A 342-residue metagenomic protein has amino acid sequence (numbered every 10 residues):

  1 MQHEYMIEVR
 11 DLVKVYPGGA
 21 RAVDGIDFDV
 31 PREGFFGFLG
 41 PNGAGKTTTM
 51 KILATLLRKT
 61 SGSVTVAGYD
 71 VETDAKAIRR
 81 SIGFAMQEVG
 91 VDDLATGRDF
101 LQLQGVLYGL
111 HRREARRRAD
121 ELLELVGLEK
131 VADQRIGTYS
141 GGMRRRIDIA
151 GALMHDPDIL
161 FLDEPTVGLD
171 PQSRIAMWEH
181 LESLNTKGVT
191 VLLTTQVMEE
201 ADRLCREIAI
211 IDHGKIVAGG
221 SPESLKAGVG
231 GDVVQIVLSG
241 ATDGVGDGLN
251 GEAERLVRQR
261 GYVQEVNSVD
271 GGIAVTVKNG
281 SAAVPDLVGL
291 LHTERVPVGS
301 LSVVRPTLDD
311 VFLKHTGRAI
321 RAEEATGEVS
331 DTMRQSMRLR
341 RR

Functional and structural regions predicted by a protein language model:
M1-V15, R318-R342: ABC-family P-loop ATPase nucleotide-binding domain
E4-V9, K14-H213, V217-A218: ABC transporter nucleotide-binding domains
K14, F28, I236-L238, V275 (+1 more regions): Preference for bulky hydrophobic residues occupying beta-strand positions in well-ordered beta-sheet regions
E179-K278: ABC transporter nucleotide-binding domain
E252-R260, D286-R295: Generic non-transmembrane alpha-helical segments
V266-N267, P297-V304: Conserved short beta-strand edge segments in small beta-sheet-based binding/regulatory domains
F312: Residue-level signature of catalytic and energy-coupling elements of molecular machines, predominantly ATP/GTP-dependent
